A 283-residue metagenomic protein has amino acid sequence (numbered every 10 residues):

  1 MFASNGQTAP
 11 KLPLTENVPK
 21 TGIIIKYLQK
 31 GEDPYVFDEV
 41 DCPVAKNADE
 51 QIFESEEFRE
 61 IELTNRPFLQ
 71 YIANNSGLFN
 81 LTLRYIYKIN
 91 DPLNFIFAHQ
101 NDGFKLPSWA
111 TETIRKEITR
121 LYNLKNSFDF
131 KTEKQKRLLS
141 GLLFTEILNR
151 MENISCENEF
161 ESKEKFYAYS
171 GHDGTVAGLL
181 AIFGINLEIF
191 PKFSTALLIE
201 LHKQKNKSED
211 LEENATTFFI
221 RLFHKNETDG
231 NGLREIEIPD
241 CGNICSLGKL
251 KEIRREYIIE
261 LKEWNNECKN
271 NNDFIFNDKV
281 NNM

Functional and structural regions predicted by a protein language model:
M1-Y167, G171-M283: Signature for phosphate-centric chemistry
